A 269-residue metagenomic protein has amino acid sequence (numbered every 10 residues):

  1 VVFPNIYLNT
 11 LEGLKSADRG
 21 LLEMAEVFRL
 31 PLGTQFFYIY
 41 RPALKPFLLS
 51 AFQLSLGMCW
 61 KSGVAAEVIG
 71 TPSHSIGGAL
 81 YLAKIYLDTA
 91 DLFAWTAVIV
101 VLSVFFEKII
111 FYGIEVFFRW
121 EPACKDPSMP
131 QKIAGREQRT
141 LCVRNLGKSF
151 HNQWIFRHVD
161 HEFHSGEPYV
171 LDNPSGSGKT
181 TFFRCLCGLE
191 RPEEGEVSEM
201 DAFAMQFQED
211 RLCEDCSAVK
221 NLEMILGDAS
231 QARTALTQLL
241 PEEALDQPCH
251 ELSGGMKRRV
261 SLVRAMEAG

Functional and structural regions predicted by a protein language model:
E26, S230-L245: Conserved ABC ATPase "signature" region
L32-A66: Transmembrane alpha-helices
L141, F156-H158: Conserved structural motif at the start of ABC-family nucleotide-binding domains
V170, V260-E267: ABC ATPase nucleotide-binding domain "signature" region
D172-P174: The feature captures the beta-strand-to-loop junction immediately N-terminal to the Walker
C187: Helix-to-loop junction immediately C-terminal to a conserved catalytic motif
E209, D215-Q231: Q-loop/switch helix immediately C-terminal to the Walker
P248-L252, M256: Conserved ABC ATPase signature
